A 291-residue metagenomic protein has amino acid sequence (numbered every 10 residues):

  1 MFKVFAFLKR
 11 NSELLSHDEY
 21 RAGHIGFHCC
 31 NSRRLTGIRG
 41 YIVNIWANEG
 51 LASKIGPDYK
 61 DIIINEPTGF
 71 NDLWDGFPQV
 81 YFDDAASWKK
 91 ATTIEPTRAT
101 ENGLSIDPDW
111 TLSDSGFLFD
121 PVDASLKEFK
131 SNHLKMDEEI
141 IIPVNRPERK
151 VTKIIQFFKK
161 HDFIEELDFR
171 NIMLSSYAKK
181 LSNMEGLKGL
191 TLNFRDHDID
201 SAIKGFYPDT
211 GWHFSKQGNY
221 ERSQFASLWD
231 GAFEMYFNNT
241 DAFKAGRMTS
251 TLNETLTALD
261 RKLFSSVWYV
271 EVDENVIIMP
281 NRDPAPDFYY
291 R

Functional and structural regions predicted by a protein language model:
M1-R291: Macromolecular interaction modules
